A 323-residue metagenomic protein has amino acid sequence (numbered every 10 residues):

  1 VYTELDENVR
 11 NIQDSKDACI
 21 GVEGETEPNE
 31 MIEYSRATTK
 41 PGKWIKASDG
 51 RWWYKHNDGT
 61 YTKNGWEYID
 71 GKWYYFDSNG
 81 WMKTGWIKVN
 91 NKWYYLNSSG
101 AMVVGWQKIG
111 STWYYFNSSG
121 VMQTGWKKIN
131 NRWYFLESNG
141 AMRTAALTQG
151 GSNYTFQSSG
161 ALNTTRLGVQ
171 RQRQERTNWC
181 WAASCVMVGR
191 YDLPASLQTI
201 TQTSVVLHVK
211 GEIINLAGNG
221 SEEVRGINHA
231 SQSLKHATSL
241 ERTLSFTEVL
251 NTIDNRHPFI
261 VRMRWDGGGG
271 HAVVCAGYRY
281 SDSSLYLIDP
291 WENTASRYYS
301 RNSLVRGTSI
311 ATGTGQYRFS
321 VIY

Functional and structural regions predicted by a protein language model:
V1-T165: Extracellular adhesion/carbohydrate-binding repeat motifs centered on closely spaced tryptophans
I45-K46, T60, R173, T252-D254 (+1 more regions): Generic structural signal for beta-strand residues in well-ordered domains
N57, S138, R190-Y191, S233: Residues at alpha-helix termini
Y61, M142, L162, V186 (+2 more regions): A general structural signal for well-ordered secondary-structure junctions
T165-K210: Active-site nucleophile-adjacent alpha helix/oxyanion-hole segment immediately C-terminal to the catalytic cysteine
G189, T203-Y323: Conserved active-site-adjacent core of cysteine acyl-enzyme catalytic domains
